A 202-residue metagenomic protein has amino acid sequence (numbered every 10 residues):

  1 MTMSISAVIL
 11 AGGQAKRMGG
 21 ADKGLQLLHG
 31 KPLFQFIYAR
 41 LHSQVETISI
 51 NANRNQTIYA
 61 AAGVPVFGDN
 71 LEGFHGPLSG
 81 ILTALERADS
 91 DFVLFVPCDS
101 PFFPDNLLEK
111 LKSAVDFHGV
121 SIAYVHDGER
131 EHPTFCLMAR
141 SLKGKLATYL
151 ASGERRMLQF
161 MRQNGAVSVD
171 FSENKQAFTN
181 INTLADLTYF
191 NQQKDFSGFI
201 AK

Functional and structural regions predicted by a protein language model:
T2-T134, R140-E154, Q159-F178, L184-G198: Nucleotide and nucleotide-moiety/phosphate-recognizing core
K202: Cytosolic-facing loops and C-terminal tails of multi-pass membrane proteins
